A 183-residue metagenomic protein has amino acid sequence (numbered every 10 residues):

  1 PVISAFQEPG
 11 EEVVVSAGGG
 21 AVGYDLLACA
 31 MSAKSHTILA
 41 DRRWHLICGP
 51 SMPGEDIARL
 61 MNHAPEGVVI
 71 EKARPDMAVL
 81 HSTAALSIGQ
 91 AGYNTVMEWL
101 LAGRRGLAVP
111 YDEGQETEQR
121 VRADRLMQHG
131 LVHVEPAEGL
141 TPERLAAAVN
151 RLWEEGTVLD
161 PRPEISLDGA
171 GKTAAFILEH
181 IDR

Functional and structural regions predicted by a protein language model:
V2-L86, E138-G139: Donor-nucleotide binding loops and adjacent catalytic segments primarily of GT-B fold Leloir glycosyltransferases
C29-S32, R59, T83, R144-R151 (+2 more regions): Alpha-helical elements of Rossmann-like donor-binding domains used by nucleotide-donor carbohydrate transfer enzymes
A58-P65, D124-Q128, N150: Class I S-adenosyl-L-methionine
K72-D76, N94, E118, A137-R144 (+1 more regions): Short beta->alpha linker loops
P75-V121: A donor-sugar binding/catalytic signature common to diverse glycosyltransferases and related nucleotide-sugar
G114-A148: Change "using UDP/GDP/dTDP sugars" to "using nucleotide sugars
A147-R183: C-terminal amphipathic helix plus adjacent low-complexity, charged tail appended to glycosyltransferase catalytic
